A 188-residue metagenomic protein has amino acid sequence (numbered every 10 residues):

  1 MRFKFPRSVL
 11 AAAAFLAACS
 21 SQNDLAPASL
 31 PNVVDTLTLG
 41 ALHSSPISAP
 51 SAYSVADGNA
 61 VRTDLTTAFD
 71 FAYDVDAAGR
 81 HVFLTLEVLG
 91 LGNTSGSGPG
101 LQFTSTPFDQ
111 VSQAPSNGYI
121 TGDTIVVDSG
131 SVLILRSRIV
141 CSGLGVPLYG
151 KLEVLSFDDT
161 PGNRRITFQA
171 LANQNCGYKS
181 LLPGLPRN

Functional and structural regions predicted by a protein language model:
M1-V9: Bacterial N-terminal signal peptides that target proteins for export
F15-A18: C-terminal motif of bacterial Sec signal peptides marking the signal peptidase cleavage site
S20-N188: Surface-exposed, beta-sheet-biased, low-hydrophobicity segments with strongly acidic/polar composition
